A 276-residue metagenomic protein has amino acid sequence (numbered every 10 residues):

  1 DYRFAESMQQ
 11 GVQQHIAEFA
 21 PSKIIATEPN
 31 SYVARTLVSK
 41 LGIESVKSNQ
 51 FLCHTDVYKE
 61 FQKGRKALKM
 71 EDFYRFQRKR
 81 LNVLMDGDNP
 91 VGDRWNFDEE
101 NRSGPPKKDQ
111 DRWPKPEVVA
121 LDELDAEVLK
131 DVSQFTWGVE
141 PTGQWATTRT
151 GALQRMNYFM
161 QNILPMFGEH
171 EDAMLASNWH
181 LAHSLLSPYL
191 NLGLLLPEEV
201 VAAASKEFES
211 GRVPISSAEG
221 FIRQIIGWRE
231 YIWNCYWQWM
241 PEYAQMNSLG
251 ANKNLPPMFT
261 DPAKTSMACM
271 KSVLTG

Functional and structural regions predicted by a protein language model:
D1-A5, A17: N-terminal beta-strand-loop-alpha-helix module at the start of alpha/beta ligand-binding or catalytic domains
F4-A5, A26-N30, P262: Short secondary-structure transition/capping motifs
S7-Q10, Y32-A34, S177, P197-E198 (+2 more regions): Flexible loop/turn segments at secondary-structure boundaries
Q10-W145: Beta-rich, aromatic/charged-enriched effector core domains that present basic-aromatic interfaces for binding
F73-Y74, M156, V273: Hydrophobic residues within well-ordered alpha-helices
L81-I222, I232: Glycine/tryptophan-enriched, flexible segments
L185-L186, L190, L195-G276: Active-site-proximal binding-pocket segments
